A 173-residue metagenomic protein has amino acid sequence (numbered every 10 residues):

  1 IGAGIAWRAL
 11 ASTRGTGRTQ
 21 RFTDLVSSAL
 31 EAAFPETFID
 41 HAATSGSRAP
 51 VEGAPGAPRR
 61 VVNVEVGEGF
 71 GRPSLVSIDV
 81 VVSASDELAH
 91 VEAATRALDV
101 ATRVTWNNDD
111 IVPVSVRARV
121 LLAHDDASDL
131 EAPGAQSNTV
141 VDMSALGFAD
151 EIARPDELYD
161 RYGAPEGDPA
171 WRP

Functional and structural regions predicted by a protein language model:
I1-A11: Hydrophobic alpha-helical topogenic segments used for membrane insertion/localization
T13, F34-F38, A42, A149 (+1 more regions): RNA-contacting regions in translation and RNA-metabolism proteins, encompassing KH/S1 modules where present
G15-Q20: Canonical alpha-helical transmembrane segment with a positive-inside/aromatic-interface signature
R21-D24, S28-S83, A118-D125: Short edge beta-strands and adjacent turn/loop segments
V26, L30, D86-I111: Short, non-transmembrane amphipathic alpha-helical segments
A33, H41, S45, E87-A93 (+3 more regions): Generic local-structure boundary detector
A49-A54, D110-P173: Polar/charged, Gly/Pro-rich intrinsically disordered segments
